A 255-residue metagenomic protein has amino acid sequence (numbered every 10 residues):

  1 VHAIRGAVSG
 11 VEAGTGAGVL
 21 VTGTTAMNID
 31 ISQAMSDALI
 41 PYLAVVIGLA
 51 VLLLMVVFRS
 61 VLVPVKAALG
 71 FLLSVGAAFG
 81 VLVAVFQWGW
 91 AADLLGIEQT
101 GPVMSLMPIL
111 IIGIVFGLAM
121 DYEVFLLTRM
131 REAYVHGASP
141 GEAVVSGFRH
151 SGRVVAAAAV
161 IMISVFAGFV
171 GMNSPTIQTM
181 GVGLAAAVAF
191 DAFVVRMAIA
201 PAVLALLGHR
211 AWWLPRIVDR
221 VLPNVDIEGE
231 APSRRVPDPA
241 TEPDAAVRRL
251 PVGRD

Functional and structural regions predicted by a protein language model:
V1-W88, V124, L250-D255: Structured non-transmembrane domains adjacent to transmembrane bundles in polytopic membrane proteins
A3, A68, V115, F125-R131 (+3 more regions): Re-entrant/interfacial helical elements at transmembrane boundaries that shape and gate the permeation pathway
T24-N28, S32, V61, V65 (+4 more regions): Alpha-helical membrane-protein architecture signal
L53-L54, G152-H209: Hydrophobic, glycine/alanine-rich multi-pass transmembrane helices and their short helix-loop junctions in large
R59, A84-D93, G171-P175, R196 (+2 more regions): Membrane-interface elements of multi-pass transporters and channels
V63-L127, G168: Hydrophobic transmembrane alpha-helices and their membrane-interface caps in long multi-pass transport proteins
Y134-A156: Helix-loop junctions and hydrophobic alpha-helical segments within the transmembrane domains of large membrane
M197, A202-D255: Interfacial helix-loop-helix hairpins and adjacent transmembrane helices of multi-pass alpha-helical membrane proteins
